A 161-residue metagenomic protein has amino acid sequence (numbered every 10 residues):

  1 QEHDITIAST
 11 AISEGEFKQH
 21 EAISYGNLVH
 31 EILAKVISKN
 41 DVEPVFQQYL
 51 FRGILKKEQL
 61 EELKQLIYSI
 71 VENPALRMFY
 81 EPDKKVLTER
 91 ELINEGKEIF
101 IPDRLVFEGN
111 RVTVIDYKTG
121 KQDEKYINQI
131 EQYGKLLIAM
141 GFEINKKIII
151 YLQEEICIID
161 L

Functional and structural regions predicted by a protein language model:
Q1-P102, V106-G109, I127: Nuclease catalytic cores
N94-I101, L105-L161: Nucleic-acid nuclease catalytic cores
